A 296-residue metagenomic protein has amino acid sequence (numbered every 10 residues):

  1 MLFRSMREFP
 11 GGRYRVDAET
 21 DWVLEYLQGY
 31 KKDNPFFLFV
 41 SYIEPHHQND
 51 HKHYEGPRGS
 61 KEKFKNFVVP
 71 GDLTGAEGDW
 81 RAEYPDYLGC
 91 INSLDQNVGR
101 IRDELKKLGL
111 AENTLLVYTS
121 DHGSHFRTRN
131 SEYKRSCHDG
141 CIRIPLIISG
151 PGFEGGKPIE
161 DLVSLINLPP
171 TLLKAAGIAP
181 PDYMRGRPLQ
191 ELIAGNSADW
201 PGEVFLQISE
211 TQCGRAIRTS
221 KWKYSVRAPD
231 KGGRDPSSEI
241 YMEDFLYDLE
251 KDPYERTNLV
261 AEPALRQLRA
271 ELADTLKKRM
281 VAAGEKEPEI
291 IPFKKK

Functional and structural regions predicted by a protein language model:
M1-L2: Short, small-residue-biased leader/transition segments that mark boundaries at the very start of proteins
S5-D17, L24-L165, A175-Y183, G233-D244 (+4 more regions): Active-site-proximal cap/lid insertion segments
A18-E19, S209: Short, glycine/acidic-rich beta->alpha junctions
D21-L24, Q190: Short, hydrophobic alpha-helix immediately C-terminal to the catalytic nucleophile
H122-T128, E154, I166-P169, K174-F245 (+4 more regions): C-terminal cap/loop subdomain of S1 sulfatases and analogous C-terminal strand-loop tails that border
A261: Phosphate-coordinating loops and pocket residues in cytosolic domains that bind phosphorylated ligands
